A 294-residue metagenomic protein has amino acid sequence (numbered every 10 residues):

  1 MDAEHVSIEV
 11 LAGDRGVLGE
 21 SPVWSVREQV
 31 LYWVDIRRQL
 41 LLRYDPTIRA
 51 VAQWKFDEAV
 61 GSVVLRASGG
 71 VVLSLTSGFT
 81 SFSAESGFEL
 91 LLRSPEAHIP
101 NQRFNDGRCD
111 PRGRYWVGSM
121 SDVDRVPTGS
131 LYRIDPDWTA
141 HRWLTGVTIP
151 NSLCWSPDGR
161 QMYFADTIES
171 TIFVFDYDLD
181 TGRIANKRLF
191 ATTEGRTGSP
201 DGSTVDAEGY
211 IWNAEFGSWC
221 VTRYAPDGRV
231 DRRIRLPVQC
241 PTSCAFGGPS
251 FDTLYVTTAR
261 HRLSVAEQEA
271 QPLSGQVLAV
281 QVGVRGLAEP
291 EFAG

Functional and structural regions predicted by a protein language model:
S7-G13, R49-K55, E89-A97, T139-T145 (+2 more regions): A short beta-strand motif characteristic of beta-propeller blades
D14-E28, F56-L75, H98-R114, W143-Q161 (+2 more regions): Beta-rich, blade/repeat-based domains predominating in secreted/periplasmic proteins but also intracellular
S25-V26, L31-I36, V71-S77, Y115-R125 (+3 more regions): Conserved beta-strand positions in repeat-built beta-propeller and related beta-rich domains
L40-L42, G78, G129-Y132, T171-F173 (+2 more regions): A short loop-to-beta-strand structural motif that recurs across blades of beta-propeller domains
G87-T145: Hydrophobic alpha-helical segments and helix pairs
T171, F175, T192-R229: Loop/turn-rich, solvent-exposed surfaces of beta-rich toroidal or solenoidal domains
F175-R183, V282-L287: Short loop/turn segments immediately following beta-strands, especially the blade-tip and inter-blade linker loops
A245-G294: Blade-level signature of beta-propeller repeat domains, shared across WD40, Kelch, NHL, RCC1 and BNR/Asp-box propellers
